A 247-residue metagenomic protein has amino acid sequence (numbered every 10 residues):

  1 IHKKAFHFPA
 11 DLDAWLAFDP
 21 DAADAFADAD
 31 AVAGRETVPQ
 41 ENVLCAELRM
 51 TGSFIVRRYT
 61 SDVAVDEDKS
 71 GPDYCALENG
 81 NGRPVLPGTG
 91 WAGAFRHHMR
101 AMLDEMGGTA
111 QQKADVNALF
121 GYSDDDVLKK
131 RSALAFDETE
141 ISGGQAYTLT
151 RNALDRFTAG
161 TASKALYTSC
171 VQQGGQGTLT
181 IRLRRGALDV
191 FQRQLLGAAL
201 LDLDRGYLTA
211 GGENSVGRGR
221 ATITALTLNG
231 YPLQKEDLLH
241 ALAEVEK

Functional and structural regions predicted by a protein language model:
I1-K247: Basic, Gly/Ser/Thr-rich N-terminal segments that form RNA-phosphate-binding interfaces in CRISPR RAMP
